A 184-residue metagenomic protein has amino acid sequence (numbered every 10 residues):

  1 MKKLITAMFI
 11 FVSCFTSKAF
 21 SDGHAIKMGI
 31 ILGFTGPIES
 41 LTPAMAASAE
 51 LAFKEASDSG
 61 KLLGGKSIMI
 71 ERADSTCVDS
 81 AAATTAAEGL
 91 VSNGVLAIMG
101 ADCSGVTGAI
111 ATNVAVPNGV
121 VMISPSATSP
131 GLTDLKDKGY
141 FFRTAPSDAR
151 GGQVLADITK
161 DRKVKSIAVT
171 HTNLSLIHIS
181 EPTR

Functional and structural regions predicted by a protein language model:
M1-K27: Short, low-complexity disordered leader/linker segments with a strong preference for bacterial N-terminal type II
F20-I30, L62-S67, K160-K165: Immediate post-signal peptide segment of exported/extracytoplasmic ligand-binding proteins
G29-E50, A73-S80, D102, T170-L176: Extracytoplasmic "Venus flytrap"
S40-P43, A83, I110-A111, D134-L135: Short, solvent-exposed loop/turn and secondary-structure capping segments
A47-I70: Signal peptide-proximal N-terminal region of secreted/periplasmic/extracellular or secretory-lumen proteins
S67-S92, A149-V154: Structural motif
S92-L176, S180: Extracytoplasmic ligand/sensor domains, especially the bilobed periplasmic-binding protein
